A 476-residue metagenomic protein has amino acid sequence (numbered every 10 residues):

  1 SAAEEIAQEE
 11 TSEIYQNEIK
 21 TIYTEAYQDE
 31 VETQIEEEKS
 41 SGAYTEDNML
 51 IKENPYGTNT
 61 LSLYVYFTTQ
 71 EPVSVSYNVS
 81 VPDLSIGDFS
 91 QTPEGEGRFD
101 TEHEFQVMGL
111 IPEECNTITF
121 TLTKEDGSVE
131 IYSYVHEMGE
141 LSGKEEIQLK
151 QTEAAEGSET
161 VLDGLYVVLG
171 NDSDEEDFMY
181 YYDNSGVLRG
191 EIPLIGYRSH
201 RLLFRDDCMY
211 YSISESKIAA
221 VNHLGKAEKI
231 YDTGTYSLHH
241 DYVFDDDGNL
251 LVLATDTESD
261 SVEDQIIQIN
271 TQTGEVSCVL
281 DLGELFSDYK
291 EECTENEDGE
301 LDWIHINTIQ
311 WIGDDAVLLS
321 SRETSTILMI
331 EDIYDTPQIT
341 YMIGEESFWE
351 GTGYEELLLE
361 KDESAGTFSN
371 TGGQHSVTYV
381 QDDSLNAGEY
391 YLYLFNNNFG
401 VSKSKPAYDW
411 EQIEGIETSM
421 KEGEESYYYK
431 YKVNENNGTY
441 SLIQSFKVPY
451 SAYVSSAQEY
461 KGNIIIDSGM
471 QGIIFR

Functional and structural regions predicted by a protein language model:
S1-A7: Gram-positive cell-envelope targeting signals
Q8-E9, I14-V79, E102-E104, M108-C115 (+1 more regions): Histidine-/acidic-rich catalytic cores in large beta-rich domains
P82-R98: Solvent-exposed serine/threonine-rich low-complexity stretches and specific carbohydrate-binding patches
